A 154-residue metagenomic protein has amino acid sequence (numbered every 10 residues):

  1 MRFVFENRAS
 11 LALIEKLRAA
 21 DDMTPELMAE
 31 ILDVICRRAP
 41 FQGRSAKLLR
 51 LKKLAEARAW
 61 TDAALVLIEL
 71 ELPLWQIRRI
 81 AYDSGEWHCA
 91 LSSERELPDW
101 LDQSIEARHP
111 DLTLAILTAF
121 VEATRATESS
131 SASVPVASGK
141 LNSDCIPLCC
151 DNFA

Functional and structural regions predicted by a protein language model:
R2-W100: N-terminal segment of the canonical double-stranded RNA-binding domain
R18, C36, L65, I105 (+3 more regions): Low-complexity, compositionally biased segments
P40-A46, E122-S131: Short helix-capping/linker segments at secondary-structure and domain boundaries
D62-A63, E122, S131, V136: Residue-level detector of intrinsically disordered, flexible termini and proteolytic processing junctions
D99-L112: A short, exposed loop/beta-hairpin motif centered on an aromatic-Gly-Thr core
D111-A123: A short, charged, amphipathic alpha-helix used as a generic interaction element across diverse proteins
S129-A154: Intrinsically disordered, low-complexity charged/polar segments
